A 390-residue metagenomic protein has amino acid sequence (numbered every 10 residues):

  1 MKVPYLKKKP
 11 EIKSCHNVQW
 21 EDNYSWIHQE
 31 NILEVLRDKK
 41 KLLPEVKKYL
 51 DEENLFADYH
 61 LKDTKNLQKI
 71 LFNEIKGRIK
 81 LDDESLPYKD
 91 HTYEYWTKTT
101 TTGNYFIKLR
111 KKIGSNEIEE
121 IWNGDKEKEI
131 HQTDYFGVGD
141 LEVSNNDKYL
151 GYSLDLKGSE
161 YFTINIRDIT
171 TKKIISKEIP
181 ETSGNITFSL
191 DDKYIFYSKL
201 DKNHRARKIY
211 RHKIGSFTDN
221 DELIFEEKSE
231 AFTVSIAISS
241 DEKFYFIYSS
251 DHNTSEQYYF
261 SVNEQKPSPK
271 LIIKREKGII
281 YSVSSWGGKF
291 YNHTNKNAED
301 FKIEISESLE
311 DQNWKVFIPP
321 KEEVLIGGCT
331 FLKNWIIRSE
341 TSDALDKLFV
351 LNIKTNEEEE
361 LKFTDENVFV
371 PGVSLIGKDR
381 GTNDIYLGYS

Functional and structural regions predicted by a protein language model:
M1-N17: Short acidic, Pro/Gly- and aromatic-enriched capping/linker segments at domain boundaries
V18-N66, I70-S390: Peripheral, non-catalytic segments that deliver or gate enzyme domains
